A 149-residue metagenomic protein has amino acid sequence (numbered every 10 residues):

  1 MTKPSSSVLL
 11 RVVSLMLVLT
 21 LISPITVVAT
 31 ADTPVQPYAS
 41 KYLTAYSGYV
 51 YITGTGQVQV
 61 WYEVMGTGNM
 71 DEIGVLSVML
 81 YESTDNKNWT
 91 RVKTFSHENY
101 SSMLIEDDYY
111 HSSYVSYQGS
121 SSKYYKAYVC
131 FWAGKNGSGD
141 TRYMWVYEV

Functional and structural regions predicted by a protein language model:
T2-A29: Sec-dependent N-terminal signal peptides of Gram-positive bacterial secreted proteins and lipoproteins
V27-V149: Low-complexity, Ser/Thr/Pro-rich intrinsically disordered linker/stalk segments at domain junctions
